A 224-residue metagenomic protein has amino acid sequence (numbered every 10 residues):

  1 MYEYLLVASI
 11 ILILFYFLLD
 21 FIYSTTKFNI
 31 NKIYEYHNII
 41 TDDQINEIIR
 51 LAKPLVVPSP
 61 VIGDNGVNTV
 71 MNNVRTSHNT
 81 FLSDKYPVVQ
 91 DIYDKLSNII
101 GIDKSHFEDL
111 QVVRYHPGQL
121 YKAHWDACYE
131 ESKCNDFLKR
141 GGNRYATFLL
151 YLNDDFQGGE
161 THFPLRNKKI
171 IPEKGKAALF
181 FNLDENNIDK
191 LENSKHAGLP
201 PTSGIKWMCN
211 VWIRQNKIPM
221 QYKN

Functional and structural regions predicted by a protein language model:
Y2-N224: Fe(II)/2-oxoglutarate oxygenase catalytic core
